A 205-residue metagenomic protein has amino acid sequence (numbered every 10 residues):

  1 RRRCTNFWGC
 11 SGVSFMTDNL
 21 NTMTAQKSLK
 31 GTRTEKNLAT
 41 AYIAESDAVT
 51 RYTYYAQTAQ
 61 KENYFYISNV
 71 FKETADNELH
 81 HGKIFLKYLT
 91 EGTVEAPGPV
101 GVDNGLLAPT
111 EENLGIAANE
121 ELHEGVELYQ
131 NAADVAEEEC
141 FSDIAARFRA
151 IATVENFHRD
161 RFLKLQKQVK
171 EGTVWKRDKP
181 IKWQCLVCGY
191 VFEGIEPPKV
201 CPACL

Functional and structural regions predicted by a protein language model:
C4-F7, T17-L205: Non-heme di-metal
